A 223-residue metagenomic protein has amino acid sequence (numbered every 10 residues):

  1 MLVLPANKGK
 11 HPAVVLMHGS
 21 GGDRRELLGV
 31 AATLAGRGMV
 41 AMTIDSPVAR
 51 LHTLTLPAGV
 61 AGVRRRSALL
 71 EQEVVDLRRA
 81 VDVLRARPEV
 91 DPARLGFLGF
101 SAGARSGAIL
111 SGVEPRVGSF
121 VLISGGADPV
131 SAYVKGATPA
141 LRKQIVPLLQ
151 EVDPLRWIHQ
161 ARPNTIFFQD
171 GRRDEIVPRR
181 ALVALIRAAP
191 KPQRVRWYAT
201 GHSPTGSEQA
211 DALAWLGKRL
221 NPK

Functional and structural regions predicted by a protein language model:
M1, K10-G19: Short beta-strand element of the alpha/beta-hydrolase
G21, R25-V75, P129-K135: Cap/lid segment of the alpha/beta-hydrolase catalytic domain
R78-L141: Primarily recognizes the serine-hydrolase "nucleophile elbow" in alpha/beta-hydrolase and SGNH/GDSL folds
R142-I158: Active-site nucleophile elbow and catalytic-triad environment of alpha/beta-hydrolase enzymes
A161-R162, F167-D170: Short beta-strand/loop motif that positions the catalytic acidic residue of the alpha/beta-hydrolase fold
R172-V177, S203: Acidic catalytic loop of the alpha/beta-hydrolase fold
V183-K223: C-terminal catalytic histidine-bearing segment of alpha/beta-hydrolase fold enzymes
